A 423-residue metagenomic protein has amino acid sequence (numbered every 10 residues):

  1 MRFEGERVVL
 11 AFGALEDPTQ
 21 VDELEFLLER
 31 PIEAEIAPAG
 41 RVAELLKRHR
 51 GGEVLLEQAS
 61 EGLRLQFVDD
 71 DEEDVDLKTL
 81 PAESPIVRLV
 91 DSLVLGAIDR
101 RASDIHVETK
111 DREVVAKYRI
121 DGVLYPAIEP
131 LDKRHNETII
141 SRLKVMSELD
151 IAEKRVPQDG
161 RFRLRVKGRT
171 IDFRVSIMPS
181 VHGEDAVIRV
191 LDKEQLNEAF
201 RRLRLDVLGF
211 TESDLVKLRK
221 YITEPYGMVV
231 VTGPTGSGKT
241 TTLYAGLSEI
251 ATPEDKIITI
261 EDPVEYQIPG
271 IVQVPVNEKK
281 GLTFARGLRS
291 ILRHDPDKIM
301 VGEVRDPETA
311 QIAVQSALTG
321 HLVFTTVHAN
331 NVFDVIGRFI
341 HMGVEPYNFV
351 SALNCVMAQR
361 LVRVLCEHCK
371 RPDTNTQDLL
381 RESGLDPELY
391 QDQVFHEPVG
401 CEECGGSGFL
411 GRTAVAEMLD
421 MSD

Functional and structural regions predicted by a protein language model:
M1-R30, R48, D71-E73, Q158-M178: Polyanionic, low-complexity intrinsically disordered segments
M1-V8, V68-D70, V75, L292-D297 (+1 more regions): Long, low-complexity, intrinsically disordered polar/charged segments
R7-V8, D71-E72, D76-T79, L203-R204 (+1 more regions): Short, basic, glycine/proline-bearing loop/turn elements
V9-L55, L208-L215: Short glycine/Trp-rich loop-beta-loop segment that forms part of the substrate-binding cleft
A11-P18, D22, I32-I36, L80-V87 (+1 more regions): Ordered, soluble secondary-structure elements with a strong preference for glycine-centered loop motifs and nearby
E16, Q20-V21, A59-V68, V114-K117: Short, compositionally biased low-complexity segments
A39-S92, R100, D185, L191: Charged, low-hydrophobicity low-complexity segments
E83-G96, R100-D423: Short, flexible helix-loop junctions that flank or precede catalytic/ligand sites
